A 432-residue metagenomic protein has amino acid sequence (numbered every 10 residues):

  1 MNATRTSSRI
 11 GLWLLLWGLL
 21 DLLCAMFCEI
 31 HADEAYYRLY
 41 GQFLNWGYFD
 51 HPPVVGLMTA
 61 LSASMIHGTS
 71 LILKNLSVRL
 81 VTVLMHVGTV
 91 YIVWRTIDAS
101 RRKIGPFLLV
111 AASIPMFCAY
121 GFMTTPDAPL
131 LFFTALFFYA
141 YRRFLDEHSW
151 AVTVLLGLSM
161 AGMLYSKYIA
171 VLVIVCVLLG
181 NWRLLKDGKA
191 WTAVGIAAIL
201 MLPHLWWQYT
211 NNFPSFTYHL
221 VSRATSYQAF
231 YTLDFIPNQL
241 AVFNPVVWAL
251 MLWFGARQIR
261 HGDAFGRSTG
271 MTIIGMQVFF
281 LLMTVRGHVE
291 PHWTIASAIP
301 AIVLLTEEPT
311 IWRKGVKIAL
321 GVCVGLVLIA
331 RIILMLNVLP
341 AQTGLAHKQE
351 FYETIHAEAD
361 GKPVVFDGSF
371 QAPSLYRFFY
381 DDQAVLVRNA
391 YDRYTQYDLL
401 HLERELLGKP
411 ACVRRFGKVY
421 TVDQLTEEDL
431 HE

Functional and structural regions predicted by a protein language model:
G11, L80-S100, L136: Transmembrane-helix motifs of polytopic, lipid-linked glycan transferases
L14, F107-P115, M160, L164: Short helix- or helix-capping micro-motifs that position conserved polar/aromatic residues at function-defining sites
I92, P129-D146, V152-S159, A301-L304: Specific aromatic-rich, kink-prone transmembrane helix
D98-R101, F137-V152, W253, Q258-H261 (+1 more regions): Membrane-interface transmembrane helices that cradle and orient dolichyl/undecaprenyl
A119-L130: Short acidic/glycine- and proline-prone juxtamembrane loop motifs at membrane-interface regions of multi-pass membrane
A140-E147, M160, L172-A198, Y227 (+1 more regions): Perimembrane helix-loop-helix junctions
T310-N337: Signature aromatic-anchored transmembrane alpha helix within multi-pass, membrane-resident enzymes that catalyze glycan
T343-P373, R377-E432: Luminal/periplasmic acceptor-recognition loop/helix of membrane-associated glycosyltransferases
